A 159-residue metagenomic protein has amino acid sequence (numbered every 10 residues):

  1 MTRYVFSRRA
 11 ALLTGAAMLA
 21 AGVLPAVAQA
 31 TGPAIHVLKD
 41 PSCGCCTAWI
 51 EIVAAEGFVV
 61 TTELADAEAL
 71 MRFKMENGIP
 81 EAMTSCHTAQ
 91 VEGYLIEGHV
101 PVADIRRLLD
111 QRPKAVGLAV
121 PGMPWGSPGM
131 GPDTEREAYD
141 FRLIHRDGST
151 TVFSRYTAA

Functional and structural regions predicted by a protein language model:
M1-M18: N-terminal secretory signal peptides and thylakoid transit peptides that target proteins across membranes
V5-S7, F73-I79: Short low-complexity, flexible loop/linker segments enriched in glycine and/or proline with clustered acidic
L24-A28: Sec/Tat signal peptide C-region and signal peptidase I cleavage site
P33-A48: Local sequence-structure signature of Cys/Sec-based thiol-disulfide redox active-site neighborhoods
W49, D66-A69, P101, I105: Stable alpha-helical elements in mature extracytoplasmic
I52-T61: Conserved helix-turn-beta segment immediately C-terminal to the redox Cys motif in thioredoxin-like folds
V60-R72, V91: Thiol-based oxidoreductase modules, predominantly thioredoxin-like and allied folds used for disulfide exchange
M75-E76, A82-A159: Thiol/selenol-based redox catalytic cores and closely related redox-interacting motifs
